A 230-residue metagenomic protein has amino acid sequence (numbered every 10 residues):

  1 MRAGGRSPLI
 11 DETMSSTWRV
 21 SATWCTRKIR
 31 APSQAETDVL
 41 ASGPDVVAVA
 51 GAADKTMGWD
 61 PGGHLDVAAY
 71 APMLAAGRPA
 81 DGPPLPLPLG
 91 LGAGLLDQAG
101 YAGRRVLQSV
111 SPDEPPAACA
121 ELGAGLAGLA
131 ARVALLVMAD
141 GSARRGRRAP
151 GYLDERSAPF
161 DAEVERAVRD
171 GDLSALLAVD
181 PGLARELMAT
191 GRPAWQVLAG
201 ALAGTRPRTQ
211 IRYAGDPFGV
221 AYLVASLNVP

Functional and structural regions predicted by a protein language model:
M1, R6, R19-A22, R27-P84: A short aromatic-anchored loop/beta-hairpin motif
P8-S15: Intrinsic low-complexity, disordered N-terminal segments enriched in polar/charged/small residues
A35, V168-A214: Polyanion-binding loop/helix "lid" in catalytic or ligand-binding cores
A80-G125, A139: Internal, conserved structured core segments that host functional sites
P115-F160: Active-site beta-strand/loop microenvironment that shapes enzyme catalytic pockets
G151-A175: Gly/Ser/Thr-rich active-site loops/lids in small-molecule metabolic enzymes that frequently grip phosphoryl groups
G219-P230: Short, basic/aromatic-enriched C-terminal tail that caps enzymatic domains
